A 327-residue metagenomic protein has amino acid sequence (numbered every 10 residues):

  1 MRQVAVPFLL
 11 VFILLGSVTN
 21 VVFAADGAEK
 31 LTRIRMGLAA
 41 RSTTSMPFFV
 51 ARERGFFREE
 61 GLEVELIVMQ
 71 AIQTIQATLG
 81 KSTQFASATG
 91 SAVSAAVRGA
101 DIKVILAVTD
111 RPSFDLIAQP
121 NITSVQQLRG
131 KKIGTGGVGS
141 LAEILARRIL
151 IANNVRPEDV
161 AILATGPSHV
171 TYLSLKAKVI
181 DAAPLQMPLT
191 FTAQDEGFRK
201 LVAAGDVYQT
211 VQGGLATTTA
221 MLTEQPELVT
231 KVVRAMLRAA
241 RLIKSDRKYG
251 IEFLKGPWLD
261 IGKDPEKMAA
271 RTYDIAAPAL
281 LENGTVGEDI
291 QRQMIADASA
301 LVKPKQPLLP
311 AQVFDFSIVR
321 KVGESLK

Functional and structural regions predicted by a protein language model:
M1-V4: Positively charged n-region of N-terminal signal peptides that target proteins for export
P7-T19: Bacterial N-terminal signal peptides
G16-A28: Bacterial Sec-dependent signal peptides at the C-terminal "C-region" and cleavage site
A25-A177, D181-M187, K200-A204, Q209: Short, glycine-/small- and polar/acidic-enriched structural segments that line small-molecule recognition paths
V50-A51, F114-T123, Q212-E227, A279: A bilobed periplasmic-binding-protein/Venus flytrap-type ligand-binding module shared by bacterial periplasmic
S91, H169-D260: Pocket-lining segment of extracytoplasmic ligand-binding domains
E224-Q306: Secondary-structure end/capping motifs
I295-K327: Conserved C-terminal helix/tail region of periplasmic/extracytoplasmic solute-binding proteins
